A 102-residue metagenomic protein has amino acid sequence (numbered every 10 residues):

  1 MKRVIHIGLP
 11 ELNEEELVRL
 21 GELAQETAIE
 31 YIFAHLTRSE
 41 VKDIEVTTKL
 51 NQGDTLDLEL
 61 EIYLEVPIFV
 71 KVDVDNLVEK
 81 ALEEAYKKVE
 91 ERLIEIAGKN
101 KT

Functional and structural regions predicted by a protein language model:
M1-E11: N-terminal, Lys/Arg- and Ser/Thr-rich interaction peptides
I5, I29-Y31, E45-T47: Sparse, context-dependent recognition of short Cys/His-centered cofactor- or disulfide-binding micro-motifs
P10-V18, K71, D75: Active-site oxyanion-binding pockets that recognize sulfate/phosphate
E15-V41, E84-E90: N-proximal, solvent-exposed amphipathic alpha-helical segments enriched in charged/polar residues
A34-V46, I94-T102: Short glycine-rich, low-complexity/disordered patches
R38-E65: Short edge beta-strands and adjacent turn/loop segments
E61-T102: Long protein-protein interaction modules used by eukaryotic assembly/scaffold proteins
